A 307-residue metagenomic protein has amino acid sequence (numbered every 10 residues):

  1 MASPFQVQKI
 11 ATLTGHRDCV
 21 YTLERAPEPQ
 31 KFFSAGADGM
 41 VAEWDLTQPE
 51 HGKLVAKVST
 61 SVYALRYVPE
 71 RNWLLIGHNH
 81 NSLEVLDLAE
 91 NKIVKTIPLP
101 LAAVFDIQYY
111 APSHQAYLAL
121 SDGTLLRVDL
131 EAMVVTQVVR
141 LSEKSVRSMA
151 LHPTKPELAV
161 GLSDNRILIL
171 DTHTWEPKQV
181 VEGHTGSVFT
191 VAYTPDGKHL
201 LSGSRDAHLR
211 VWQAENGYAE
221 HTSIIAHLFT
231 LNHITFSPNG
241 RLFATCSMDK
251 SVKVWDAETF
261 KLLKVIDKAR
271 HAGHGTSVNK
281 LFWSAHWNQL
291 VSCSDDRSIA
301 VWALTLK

Functional and structural regions predicted by a protein language model:
L13-V20, A56-Y63, P98-V104, R140-V146 (+3 more regions): WD40/WD-repeat beta-propeller blade N-cap
P27-E28, P69-E70, A111-P112, P153-T154 (+3 more regions): Residue-level detector of Asp-centered blade-edge/turn motifs that repeat once per structural unit in beta-propeller
A35-D38, G77-H80, A119-D122, G161-D164 (+3 more regions): Conserved strand-to-loop turn within each blade of WD40 beta-propeller repeats
V41-D45, L83-L86, L126-V128, I167-L170 (+3 more regions): WD40-repeat beta-propellers
L46-P49, L88-N91, D129-M133, D171-W175 (+3 more regions): Short loop/turn segments that connect beta-strands within beta-propeller blades
S277-K307: Blade-level signature of beta-propeller repeat domains, shared across WD40, Kelch, NHL, RCC1 and BNR/Asp-box propellers
